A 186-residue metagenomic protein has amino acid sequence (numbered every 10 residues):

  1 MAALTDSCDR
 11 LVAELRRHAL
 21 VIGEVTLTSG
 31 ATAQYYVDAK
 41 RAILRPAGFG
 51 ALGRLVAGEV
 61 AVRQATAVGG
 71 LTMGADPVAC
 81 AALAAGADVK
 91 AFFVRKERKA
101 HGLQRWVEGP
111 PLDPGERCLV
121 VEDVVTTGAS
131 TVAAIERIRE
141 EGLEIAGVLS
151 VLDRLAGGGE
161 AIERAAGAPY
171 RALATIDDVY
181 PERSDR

Functional and structural regions predicted by a protein language model:
M1-V62: Active-site-facing substrate-recognition patch
A2-E14, E136-R186: PRPP-dependent phosphoribosyltransferase catalytic core
R41, V125-T126: Short, glycine/acidic-enriched loop or turn micro-motifs at the edges of active sites
R54-V56, V78-A79, Q104-E108, E136-R137 (+1 more regions): A generic local structural motif
V56-T66, I135-E141: Phosphate/pyrophosphate-binding loops at sites that engage ATP/ADP/AMP, CoA/4′-phosphopantetheine, polyphosphate
Q64-G74, L149-S150: Short glycine-rich phosphate-binding loop at a beta-alpha junction
A79-L119, T127-V132: Short, glycine/charge-rich flexible loops or terminal/linker lids adjacent to PRPP-binding catalytic cores
